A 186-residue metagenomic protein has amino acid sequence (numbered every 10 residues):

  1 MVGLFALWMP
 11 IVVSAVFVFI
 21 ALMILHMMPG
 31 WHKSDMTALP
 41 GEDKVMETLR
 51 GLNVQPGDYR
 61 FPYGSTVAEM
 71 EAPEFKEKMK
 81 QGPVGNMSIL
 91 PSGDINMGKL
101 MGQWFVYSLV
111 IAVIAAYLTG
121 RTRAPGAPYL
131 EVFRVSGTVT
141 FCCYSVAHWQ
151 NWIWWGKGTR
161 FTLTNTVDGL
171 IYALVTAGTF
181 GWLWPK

Functional and structural regions predicted by a protein language model:
M1-K186: Juxtamembrane/disordered regions of integral membrane proteins
